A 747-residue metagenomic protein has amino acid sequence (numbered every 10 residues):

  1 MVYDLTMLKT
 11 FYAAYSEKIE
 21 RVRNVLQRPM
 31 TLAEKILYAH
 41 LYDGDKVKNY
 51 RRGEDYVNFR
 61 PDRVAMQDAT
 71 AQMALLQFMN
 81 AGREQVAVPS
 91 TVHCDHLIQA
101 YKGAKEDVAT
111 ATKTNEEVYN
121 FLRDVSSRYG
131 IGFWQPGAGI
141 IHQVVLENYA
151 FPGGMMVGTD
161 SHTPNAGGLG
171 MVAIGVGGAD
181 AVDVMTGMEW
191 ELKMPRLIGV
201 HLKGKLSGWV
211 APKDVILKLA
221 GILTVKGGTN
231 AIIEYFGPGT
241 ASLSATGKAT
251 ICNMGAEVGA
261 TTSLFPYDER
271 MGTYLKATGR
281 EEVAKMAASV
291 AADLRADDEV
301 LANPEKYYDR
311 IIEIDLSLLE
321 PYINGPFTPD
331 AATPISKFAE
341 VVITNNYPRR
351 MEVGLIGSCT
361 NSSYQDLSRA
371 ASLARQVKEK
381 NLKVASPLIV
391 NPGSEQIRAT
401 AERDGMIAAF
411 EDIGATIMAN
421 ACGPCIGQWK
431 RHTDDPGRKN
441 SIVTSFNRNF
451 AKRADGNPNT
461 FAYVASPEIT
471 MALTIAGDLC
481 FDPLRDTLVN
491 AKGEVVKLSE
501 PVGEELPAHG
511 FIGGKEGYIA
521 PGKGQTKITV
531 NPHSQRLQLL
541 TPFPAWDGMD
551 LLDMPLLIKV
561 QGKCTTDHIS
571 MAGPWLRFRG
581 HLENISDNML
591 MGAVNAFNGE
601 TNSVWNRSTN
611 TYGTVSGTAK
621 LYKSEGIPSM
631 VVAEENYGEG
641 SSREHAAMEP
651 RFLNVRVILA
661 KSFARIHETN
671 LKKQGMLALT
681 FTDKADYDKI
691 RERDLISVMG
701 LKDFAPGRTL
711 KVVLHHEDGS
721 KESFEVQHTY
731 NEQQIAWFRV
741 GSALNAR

Functional and structural regions predicted by a protein language model:
Y3-D4, D68, F151-K285, L382 (+3 more regions): Mobile "lid/hinge" segments at catalytic clefts and subdomain interfaces of large enzymes
L5-M7, S16-R21, Q27, I36-Y42 (+6 more regions): Flexible inter-domain linker/hinge segments
L8-F11, Y15, E20-P195, R579-V631 (+1 more regions): Long, structured ligand/cofactor-binding scaffold of large enzymes
A109-K113, V118, R123-S127, I131-G158 (+11 more regions): Accessory "access/gating" subregions that flank catalytic or transport cores
E191, A399-A409, R665-T680: Active-site-proximal loop->helix
F236-A241, S624-F663: Extracellular/luminal Protease-associated
L488-E505, H667-W737, L744-A746: Acidic, glycine-rich flexible loop/linker segments
